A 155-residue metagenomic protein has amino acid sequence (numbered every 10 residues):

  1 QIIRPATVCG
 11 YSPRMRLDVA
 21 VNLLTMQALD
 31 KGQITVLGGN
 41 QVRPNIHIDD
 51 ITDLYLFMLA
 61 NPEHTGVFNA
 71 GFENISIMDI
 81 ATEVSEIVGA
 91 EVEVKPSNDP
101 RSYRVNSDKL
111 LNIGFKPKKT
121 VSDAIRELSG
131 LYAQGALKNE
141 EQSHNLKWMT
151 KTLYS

Functional and structural regions predicted by a protein language model:
Q1-S12: Conserved beta-loop-beta element that borders a ligand/cofactor-binding pocket
V8-G10, I51, I75: Conserved sequence/active-site signature of Rossmann-fold short-chain dehydrogenase/reductase
G10-N22, G32, I48-D49, F57-F68 (+1 more regions): Glycine/proline-rich active-site loop of Rossmann-fold NAD(P)-dependent oxidoreductases
M15, V19, R43-D49, F72-I75 (+2 more regions): Residue-level signal for the nucleotide or nucleotide-sugar donor/cofactor binding architecture
M26, D49-A60, S122-S129: Amphipathic alpha-helical segments that line or abut small-molecule/effector binding pockets and mediate allosteric
A28, L54-F57, N61-D108, Y154: Mid/C-terminal beta-alpha module of Rossmann-like enzyme folds, strongest in SDR-family dehydrogenases/epimerases
I48, M78-D79, N98-P117, D123-E127 (+1 more regions): Conserved C-terminal active-site "lid" loop/helix of NAD(P)H-dependent oxidoreductases that clamps the redox cofactor
V121-S155: Amphipathic terminal alpha-helices
